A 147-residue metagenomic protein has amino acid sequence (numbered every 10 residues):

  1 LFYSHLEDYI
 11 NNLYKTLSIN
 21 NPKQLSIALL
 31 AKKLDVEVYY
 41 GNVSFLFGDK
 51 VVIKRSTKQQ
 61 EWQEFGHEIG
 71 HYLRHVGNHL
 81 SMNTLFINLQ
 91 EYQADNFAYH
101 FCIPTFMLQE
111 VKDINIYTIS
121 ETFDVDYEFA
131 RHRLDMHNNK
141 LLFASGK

Functional and structural regions predicted by a protein language model:
L1-K147: Active-site hotspot residues in diverse enzymes, especially metal/ion-binding acidic/histidine motifs
